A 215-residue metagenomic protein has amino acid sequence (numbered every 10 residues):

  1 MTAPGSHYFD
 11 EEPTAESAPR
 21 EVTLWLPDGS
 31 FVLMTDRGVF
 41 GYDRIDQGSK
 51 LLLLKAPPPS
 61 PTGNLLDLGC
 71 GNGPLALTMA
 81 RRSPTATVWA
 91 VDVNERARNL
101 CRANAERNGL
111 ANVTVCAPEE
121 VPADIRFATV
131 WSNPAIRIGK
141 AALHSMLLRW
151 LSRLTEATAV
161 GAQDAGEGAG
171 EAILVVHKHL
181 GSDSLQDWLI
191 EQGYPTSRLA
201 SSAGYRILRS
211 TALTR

Functional and structural regions predicted by a protein language model:
M1-P27, G38, Y42: N-terminal auxiliary segments of SAM/dcSAM-dependent transferases
T35-L54: Conserved SAM-binding loop and adjacent beta-strand
G48-S132, I138: Conserved SAM/SAH cofactor-binding pocket of Class I
F127-R153: Active-site segment flanking the S-adenosylmethionine/decSAM binding pocket in AdoMet-dependent transferases
H144-G168: A short glycine-rich, Lys/Arg-flanked "PGG" loop and its adjoining helix->strand segment in the class I
G168-H177: Conserved beta-strand signature within the Rossmann-like core of class I S-adenosyl-L-methionine
H177-Q192: Conserved class I S-adenosyl-L-methionine
S201-R215: Core SAM-dependent methyltransferase catalytic element
